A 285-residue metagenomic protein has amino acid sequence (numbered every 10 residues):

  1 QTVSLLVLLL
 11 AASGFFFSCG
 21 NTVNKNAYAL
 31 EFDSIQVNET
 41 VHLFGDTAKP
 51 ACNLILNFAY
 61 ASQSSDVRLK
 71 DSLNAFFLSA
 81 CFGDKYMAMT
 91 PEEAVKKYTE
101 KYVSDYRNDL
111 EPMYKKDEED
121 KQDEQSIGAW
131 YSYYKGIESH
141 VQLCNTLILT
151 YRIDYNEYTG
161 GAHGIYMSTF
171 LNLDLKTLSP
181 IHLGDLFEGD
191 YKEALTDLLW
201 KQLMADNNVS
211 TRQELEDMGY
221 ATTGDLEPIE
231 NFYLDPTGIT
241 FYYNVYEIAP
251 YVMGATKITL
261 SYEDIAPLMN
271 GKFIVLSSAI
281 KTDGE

Functional and structural regions predicted by a protein language model:
Q1-A29: Bacterial Sec-dependent N-terminal signal peptides
C19-T169, L175-E285: Compositionally biased intrinsically disordered regions enriched in Thr/Gly
